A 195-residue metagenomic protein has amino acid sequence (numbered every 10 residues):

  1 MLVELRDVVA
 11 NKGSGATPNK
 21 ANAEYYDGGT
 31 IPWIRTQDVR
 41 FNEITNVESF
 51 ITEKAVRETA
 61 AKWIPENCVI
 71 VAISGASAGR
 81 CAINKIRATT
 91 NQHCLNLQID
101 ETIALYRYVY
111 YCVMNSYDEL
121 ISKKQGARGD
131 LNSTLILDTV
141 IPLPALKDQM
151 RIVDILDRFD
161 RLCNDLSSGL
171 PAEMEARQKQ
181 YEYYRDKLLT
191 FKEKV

Functional and structural regions predicted by a protein language model:
M1-A16, G169, E173-K179, Y184: Non-catalytic DNA-recognition/assembly elements of restriction-modification systems
L2-L5, V9, I31, I64-V69 (+4 more regions): Short, structured motif recognition centered on aromatic/hydrophobic residues
L5-V9, T45, E66, K85-R87 (+1 more regions): Basic, amphipathic alpha-helical recognition segments used for DNA target recognition
D7-N22, Q37-E66: Sequence-specific dsDNA recognition surfaces
R35-T36, F50-M114: A short beta-sheet element
K192-V195: Long, low-complexity C-terminal extensions of enzymes
